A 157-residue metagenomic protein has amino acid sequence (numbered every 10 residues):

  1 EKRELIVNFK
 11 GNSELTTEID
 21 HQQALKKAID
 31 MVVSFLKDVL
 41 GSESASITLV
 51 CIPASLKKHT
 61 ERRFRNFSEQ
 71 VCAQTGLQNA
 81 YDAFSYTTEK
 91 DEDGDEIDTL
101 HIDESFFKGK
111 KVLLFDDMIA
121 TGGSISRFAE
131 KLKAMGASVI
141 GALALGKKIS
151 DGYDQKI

Functional and structural regions predicted by a protein language model:
E1-A45, D82-K111, T121, G146-S150: Active-site-facing substrate-recognition patch
S44-S55: Short glycine-rich phosphate-binding loop at a beta-alpha junction
K57-T60, D151: Short catalytic/ligand-binding loop motif for oxyanion handling, primarily in non-cytosolic enzymes, centered on
H59-N79: Substrate-recognition/cap helix-loop segment adjacent to the acidic, metal-dependent catalytic center of Asp-based
R62-N66, G123-R127, D154: Generic recognition of short, well-ordered alpha-helical segments
I102-F115, R127-A134, G141: Long C-terminal interaction/binding lobes of large macromolecular proteins
D116-M118, G122: DG-centered beta-turn motif at the end of beta-strands
S126-I157: PRPP-dependent phosphoribosyltransferase catalytic core
